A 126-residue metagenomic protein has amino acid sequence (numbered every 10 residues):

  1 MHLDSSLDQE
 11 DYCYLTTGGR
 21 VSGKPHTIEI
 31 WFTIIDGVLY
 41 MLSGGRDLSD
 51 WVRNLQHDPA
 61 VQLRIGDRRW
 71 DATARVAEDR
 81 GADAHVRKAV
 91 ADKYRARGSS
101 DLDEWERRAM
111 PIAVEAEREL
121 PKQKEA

Functional and structural regions predicted by a protein language model:
M1-H2, I34, R69: Generic signal for short, ordered secondary-structure residues within or immediately flanking folded domains
M1-Y14, G81, R118, K124-A126: Extreme N-terminal tail/first-helix region
H2, T17-S22, R97-L102: Short helix-to-loop capping/linker segments positioned immediately adjacent to catalytic or ligand/cofactor-binding
L3-S6, Y40-R53: Covalent nucleotidyltransferase core used to form phosphodiester bonds in nucleic acids
D8-E10, P25, Q56, R107: Short, solvent-exposed coil/turn segments
E10-G44, V61, A72: Short beta-strand segments
R46-L120: Short, structured beta-strand-loop surface elements
